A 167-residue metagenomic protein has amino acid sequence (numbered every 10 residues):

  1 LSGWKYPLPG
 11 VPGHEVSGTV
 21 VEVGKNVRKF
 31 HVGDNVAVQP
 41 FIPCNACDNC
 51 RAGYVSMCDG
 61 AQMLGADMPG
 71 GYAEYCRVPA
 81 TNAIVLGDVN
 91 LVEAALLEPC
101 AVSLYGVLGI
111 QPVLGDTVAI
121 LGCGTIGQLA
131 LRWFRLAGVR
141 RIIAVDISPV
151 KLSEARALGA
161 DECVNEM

Functional and structural regions predicted by a protein language model:
S2-D48, G87-V89: Glycine-rich beta-strand-centered segment in the early N-terminal region that forms part of a ligand/cofactor-binding
G3-K5, C44-L121, L152: NAD(P)H dinucleotide-binding glycine-rich loop of Rossmann-like/cofactor-binding domains, especially the beta1-alpha1
E15, E22, V27-K29, Q111 (+4 more regions): Conserved functional loop/turn residues at catalytic and ligand-binding sites
D34, G115-D116, R140: Nucleotide donor/acceptor-binding cores
V102, I126, F134: Hydrophobic/small residue at the entry helix of a nucleotide-binding pocket
I120-C123, R135-M167: Adenosine-nucleotide cofactor-binding segment
